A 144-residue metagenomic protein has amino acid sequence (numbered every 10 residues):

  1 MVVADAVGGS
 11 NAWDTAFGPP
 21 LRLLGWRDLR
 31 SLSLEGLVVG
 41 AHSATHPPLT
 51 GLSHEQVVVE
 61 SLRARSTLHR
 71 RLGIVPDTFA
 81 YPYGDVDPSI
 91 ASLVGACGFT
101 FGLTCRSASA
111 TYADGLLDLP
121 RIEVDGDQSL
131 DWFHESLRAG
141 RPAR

Functional and structural regions predicted by a protein language model:
M1, H42, G102-T104: Short beta-strand and adjacent tight-turn residues that come in two discontinuous sequence segments and form the edges
M1-E35: Active-site beta->alpha N-cap acidic-glycine motif
V2-V3, V39, I90: Hydrophobic aliphatic residue packing
V3-D5, A44, S107: Active-site loop/turn elements of alpha/beta-hydrolase fold enzymes, especially the short glycine-/histidine-rich
L29-R30, L34, P47, G51-R144: C-terminal active-site subregion of NodB/CE4 polysaccharide deacetylases
V38-H46: Histidine-centered catalytic micro-motifs
